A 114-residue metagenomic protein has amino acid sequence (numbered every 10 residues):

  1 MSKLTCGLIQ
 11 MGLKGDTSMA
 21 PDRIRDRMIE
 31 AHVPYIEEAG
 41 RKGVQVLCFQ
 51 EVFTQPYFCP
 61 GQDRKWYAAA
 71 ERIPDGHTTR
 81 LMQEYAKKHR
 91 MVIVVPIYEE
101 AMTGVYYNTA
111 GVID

Functional and structural regions predicted by a protein language model:
M1-D114: Hydrophobic structural segments
